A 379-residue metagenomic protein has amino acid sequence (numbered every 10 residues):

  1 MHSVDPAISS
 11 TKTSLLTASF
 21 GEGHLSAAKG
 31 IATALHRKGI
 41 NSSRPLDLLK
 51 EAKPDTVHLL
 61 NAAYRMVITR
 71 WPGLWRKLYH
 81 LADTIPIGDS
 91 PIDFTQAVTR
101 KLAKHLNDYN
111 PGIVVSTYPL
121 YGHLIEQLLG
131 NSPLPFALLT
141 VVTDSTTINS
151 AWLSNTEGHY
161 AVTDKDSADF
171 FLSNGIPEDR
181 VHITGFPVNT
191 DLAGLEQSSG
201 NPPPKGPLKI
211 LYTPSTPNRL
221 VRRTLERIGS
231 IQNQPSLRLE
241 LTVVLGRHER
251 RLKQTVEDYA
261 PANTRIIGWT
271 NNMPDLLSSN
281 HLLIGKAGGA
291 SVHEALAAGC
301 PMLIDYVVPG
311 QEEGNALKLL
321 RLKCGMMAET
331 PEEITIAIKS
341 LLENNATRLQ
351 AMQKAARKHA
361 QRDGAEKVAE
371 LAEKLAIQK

Functional and structural regions predicted by a protein language model:
M1-K379: Nucleotide-activated sugar donor-binding and catalytic core shared by glycosyltransferases and related lipid-linked
